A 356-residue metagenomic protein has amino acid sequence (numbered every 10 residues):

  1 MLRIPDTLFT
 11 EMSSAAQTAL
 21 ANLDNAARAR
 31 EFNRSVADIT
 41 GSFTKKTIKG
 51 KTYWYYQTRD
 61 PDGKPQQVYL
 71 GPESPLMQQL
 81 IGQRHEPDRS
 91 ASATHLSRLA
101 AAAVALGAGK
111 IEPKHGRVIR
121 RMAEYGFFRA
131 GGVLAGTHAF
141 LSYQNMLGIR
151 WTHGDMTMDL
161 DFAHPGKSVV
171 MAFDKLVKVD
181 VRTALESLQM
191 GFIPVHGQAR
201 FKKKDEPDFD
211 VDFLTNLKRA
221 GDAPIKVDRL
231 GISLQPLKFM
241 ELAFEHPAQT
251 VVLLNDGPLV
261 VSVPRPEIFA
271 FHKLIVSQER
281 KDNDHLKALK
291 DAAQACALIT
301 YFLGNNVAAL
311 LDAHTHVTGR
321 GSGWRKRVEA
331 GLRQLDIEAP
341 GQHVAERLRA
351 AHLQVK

Functional and structural regions predicted by a protein language model:
M1-T52, R59-K356: Compositionally biased terminal segments of proteins
